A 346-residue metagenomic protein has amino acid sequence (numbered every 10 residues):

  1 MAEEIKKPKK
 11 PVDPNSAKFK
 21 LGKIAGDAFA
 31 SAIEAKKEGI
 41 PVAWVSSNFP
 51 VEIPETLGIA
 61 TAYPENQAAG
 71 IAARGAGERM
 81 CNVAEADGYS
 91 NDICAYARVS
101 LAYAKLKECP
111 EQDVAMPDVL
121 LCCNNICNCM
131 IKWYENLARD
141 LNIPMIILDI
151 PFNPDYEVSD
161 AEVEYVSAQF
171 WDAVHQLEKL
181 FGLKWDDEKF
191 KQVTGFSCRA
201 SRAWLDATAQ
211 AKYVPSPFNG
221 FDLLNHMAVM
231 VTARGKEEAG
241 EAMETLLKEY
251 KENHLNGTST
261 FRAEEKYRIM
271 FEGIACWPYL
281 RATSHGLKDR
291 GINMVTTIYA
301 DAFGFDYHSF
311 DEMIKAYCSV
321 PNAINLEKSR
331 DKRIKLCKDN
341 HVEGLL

Functional and structural regions predicted by a protein language model:
A2-P41, S167, W171-Y299, F305: A charged, amphipathic alpha-helical module
F19-G22, C94-L101, V320-L326: Short, flexible loop segments at the rims of nucleotide/cofactor-binding pockets, characterized by
V42, D118-V119, R268, G344: Structural motif
W44-D113, D118, I126, W133-Y134: An N-terminal, globular interaction/scaffold subdomain
E55-E85, M270-N340: Redox- and metal-dependent alpha/beta enzyme cores, enriched for Fe-S-associated oxidoreductases and cofactor-handling
E85-D92, E164-Q176, I314-N322: A polyampholytic, Gly/Pro-enriched intrinsically disordered region
Y103-K105, P110-Q210: Internal, well-ordered alpha/beta segment that forms a basic, Gly-enriched binding/recognition surface
P117, C337, H341-L346: Proline-aspartate-enriched helix->loop->beta-strand connector
